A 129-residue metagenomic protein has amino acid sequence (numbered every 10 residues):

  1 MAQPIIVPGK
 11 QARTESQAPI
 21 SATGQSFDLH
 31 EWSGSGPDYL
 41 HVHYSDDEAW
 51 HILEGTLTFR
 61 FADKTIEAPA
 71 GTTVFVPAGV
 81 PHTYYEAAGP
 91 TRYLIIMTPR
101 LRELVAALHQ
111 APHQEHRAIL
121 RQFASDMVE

Functional and structural regions predicted by a protein language model:
A2-G9, G79: Non-heme Fe(II) oxygenase catalytic core, chiefly the N-lobe of the double-stranded beta-helix
V7-H41, D46: A short glycine-rich, His/Asp/Glu-containing loop-to-beta-strand
T23, R60-K64: Short strand-coil-strand connectors
D28, T58, E67, T83 (+1 more regions): General beta-strand recognition
E31-G34, V42-R60, I96: Short, conserved beta-strand element in jelly-roll/cupin
S45, K64, V80-P81, G89-P90 (+1 more regions): A generic "binding-loop/recognition-motif" signal
A49, D63-P81: Short acidic-glycine-tyrosine-enriched beta hairpin
A87-E129: Double-stranded beta-helix
